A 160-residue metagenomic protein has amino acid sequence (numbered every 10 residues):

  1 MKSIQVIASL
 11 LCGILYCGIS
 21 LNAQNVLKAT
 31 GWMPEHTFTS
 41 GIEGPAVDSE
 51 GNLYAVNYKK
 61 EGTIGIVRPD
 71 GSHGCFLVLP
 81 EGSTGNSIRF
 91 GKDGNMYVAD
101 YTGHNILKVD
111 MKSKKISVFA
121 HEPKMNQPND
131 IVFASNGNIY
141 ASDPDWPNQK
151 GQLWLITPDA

Functional and structural regions predicted by a protein language model:
M1-N25: Bacterial Sec-dependent N-terminal signal peptides
A23-A160: Sequence-structural signature of mature extracellular/luminal beta-sheet repeat domains, prominently beta-propellers
